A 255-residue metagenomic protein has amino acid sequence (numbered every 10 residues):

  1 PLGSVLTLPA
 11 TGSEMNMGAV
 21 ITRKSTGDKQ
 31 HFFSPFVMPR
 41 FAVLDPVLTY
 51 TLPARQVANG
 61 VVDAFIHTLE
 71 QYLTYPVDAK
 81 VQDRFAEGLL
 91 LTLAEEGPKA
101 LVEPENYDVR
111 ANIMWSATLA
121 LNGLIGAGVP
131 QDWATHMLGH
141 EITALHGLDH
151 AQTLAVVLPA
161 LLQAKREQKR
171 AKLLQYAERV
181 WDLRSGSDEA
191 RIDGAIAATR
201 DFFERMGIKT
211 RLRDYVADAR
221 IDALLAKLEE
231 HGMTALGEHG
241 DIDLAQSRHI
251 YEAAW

Functional and structural regions predicted by a protein language model:
P1-V81, Q175: A glycine/threonine-rich phosphate-anchoring loop and its flanking beta-alpha core in nucleotide/phosphate-binding
S4, V43, V61, A134 (+2 more regions): Alpha-helical architecture
F36, V180, R184-W255: C-terminal charged capping/lid subdomain of soluble metabolic enzymes
F65-L69, R110-L121, L158, T199 (+3 more regions): Short alpha-helical scaffolding segments that buttress acidic/His motifs in well-ordered protein cores
Q71, Y75-A198: Active-site segments that bind and position negatively charged phosphate/pyrophosphate groups
